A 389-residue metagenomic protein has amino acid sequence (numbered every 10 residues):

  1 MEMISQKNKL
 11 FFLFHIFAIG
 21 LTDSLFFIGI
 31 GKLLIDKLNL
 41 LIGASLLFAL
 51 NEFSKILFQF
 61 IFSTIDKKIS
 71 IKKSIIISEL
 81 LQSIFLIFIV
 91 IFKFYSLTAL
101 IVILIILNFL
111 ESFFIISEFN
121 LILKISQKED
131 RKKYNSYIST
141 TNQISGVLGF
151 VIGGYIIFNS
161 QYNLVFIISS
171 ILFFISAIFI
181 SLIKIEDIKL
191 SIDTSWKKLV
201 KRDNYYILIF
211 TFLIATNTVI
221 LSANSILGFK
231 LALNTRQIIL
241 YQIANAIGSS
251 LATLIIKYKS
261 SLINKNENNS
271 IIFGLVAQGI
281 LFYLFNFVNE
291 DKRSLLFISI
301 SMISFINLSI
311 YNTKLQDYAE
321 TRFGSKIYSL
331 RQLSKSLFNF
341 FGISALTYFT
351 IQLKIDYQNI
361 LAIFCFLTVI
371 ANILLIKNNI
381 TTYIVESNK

Functional and structural regions predicted by a protein language model:
M1-K9, I185-I209: Juxtamembrane intracellular "pre-TM" segments in multi-pass secondary transporters
F11-F27, L50-T64, S70, I75-Q82 (+7 more regions): Substrate-agnostic recognition of the 12-TM MFS/MFS-like secondary transporter fold
L21-G29, Y162-F166, K197-L254: A single, central transmembrane helix in multi-pass transporters
G31-D36, L148-I167, K230, F341-L361: Transmembrane alpha-helix termini and helix-breaking/packing motifs in multi-pass membrane transporters
K73-I87, N268-Y283: Structural signature of the two symmetry-related core transmembrane helices
I91-L104, F285-F297: Helix-loop junctions at membrane interfaces in 12-TM secondary transporters
L164-S181, L361-L375: Symmetry-related core transmembrane helices of the 12-TM Major Facilitator Superfamily/SLC fold
S170-I192, I376-S387: Helix-loop junctions on the cytosolic side of multi-pass membrane transporters, especially the intracellular loop
